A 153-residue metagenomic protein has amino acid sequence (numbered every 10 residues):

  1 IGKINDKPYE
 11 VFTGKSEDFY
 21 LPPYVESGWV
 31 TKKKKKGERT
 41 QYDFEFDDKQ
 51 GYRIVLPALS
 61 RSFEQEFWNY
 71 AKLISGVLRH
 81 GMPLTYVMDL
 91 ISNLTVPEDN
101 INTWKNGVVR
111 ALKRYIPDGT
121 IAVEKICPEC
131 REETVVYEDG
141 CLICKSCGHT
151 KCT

Functional and structural regions predicted by a protein language model:
I1-T153: Long, C-terminal-biased catalytic regions of enzyme "large/alpha" subunits
